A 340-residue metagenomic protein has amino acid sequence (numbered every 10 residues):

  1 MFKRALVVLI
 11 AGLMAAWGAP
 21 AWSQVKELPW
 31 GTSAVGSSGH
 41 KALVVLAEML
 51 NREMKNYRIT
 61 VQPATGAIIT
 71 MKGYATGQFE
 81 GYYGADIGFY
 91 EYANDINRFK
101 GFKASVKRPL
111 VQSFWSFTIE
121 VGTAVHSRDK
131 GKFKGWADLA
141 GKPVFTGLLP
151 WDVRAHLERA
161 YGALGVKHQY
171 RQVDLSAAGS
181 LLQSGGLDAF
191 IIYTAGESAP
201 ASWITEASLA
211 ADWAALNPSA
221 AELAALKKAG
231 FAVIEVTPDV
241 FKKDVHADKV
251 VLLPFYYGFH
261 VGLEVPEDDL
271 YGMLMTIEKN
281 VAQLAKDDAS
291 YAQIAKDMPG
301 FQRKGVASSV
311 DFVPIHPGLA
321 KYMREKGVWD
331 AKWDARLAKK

Functional and structural regions predicted by a protein language model:
M1-R4: Positively charged n-region of N-terminal signal peptides that target proteins for export
V7-A16: Bacterial N-terminal signal peptides
W17-S23: Sec/Tat signal peptide C-region and signal peptidase I cleavage site
V25-E53, Y57-T60, V121-S184, T194-A195 (+2 more regions): Bilobed "Venus flytrap"/periplasmic-binding protein-like clamshell domains and structurally analogous long
A42-T76, V245-A247, K340: Extracytoplasmic small-molecule ligand-binding "clamshell" domains of the periplasmic binding protein/Venus flytrap
D86-G88, N94-S105, V111, V125-K130 (+1 more regions): Pocket-lining segment of extracytoplasmic ligand-binding domains
K134-G135, A140-R159, G230-G300: Ligand-binding clefts/hinges and TM-proximal coupling segments of bilobed small-molecule sensing domains
A177, T194-A215, A225-K227, D268-K340: An extracytoplasmic/periplasmic, membrane-proximal ligand-sensing/linker region
